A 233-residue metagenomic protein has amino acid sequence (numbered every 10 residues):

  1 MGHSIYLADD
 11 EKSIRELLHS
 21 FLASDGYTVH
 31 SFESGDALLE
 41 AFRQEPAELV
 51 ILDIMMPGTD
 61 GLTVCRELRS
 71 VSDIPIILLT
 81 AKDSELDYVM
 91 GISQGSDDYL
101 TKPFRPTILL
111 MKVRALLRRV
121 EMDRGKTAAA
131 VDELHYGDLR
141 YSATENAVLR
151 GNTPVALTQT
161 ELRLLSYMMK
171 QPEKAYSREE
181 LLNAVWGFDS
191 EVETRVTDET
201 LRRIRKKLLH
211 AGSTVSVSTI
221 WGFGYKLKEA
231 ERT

Functional and structural regions predicted by a protein language model:
G2, P46-E48, V71-P75, E191: His-Asp phosphorelay/catalytic-motif detector in bacterial-type signaling
S4, A115-A175, E179, K228: Short, Lys/Arg-enriched segments at the junction into DNA-binding effector domains of transcriptional regulators
E16-S24: Charged docking surfaces used in two-component/phosphorelay signaling
G26-E33, A41: Short hydrophobic/Thr-rich beta-strand motif most characteristic of the beta2 strand and flanking loop of CheY-like
E33-S34, D60-T63, D87: Acidic catalytic/metal-coordinating carboxylates
E45-I51, M56: Active-site beta3 strand of CheY-like receiver
R66, S70, P75-H135: Basic, amphipathic DNA-recognition helix from helix-turn-helix-like DNA-binding domains
A147, N152-V215, W221-F223: Positively charged, aromatic-enriched patches within helix-turn-helix-type DNA-binding elements, predominantly
